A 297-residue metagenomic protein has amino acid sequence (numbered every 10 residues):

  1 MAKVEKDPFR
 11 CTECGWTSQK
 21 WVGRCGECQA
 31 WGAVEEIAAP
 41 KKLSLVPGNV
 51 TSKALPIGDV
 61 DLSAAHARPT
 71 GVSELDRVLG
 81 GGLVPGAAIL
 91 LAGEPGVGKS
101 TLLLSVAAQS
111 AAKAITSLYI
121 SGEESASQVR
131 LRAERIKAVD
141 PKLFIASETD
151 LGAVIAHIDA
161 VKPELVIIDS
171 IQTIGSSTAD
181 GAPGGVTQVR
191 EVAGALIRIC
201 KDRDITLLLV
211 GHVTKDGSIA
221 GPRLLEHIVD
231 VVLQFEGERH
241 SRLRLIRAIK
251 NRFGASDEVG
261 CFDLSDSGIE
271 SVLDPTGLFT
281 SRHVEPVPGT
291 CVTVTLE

Functional and structural regions predicted by a protein language model:
A2, K6-T12, W16-L90, Q109-Y119: Detector for small/aliphatic-rich hydrophobic stretches
D7-R10, W21, G26-A33, P40-I57 (+4 more regions): Conserved P-loop NTPase
A33, P95-V97, E123-S127, R135-A138 (+8 more regions): Conserved nucleotide-binding/hydrolysis micro-motifs of P-loop NTPases
G86, E94-V97, T101-V106, S110-R198: Conserved inter-motif catalytic segment of the P-loop NTP-binding fold
K113-I115, P141, D204-I205, H227-V231 (+3 more regions): Short glycine-/polar-rich loops that comprise or flank the Walker A/P-loop and associated switch/sensor motifs
T187-L208, H212, I228-R239: Substrate-engagement module of ASCE P-loop NTPases
S218-I228: Short regulatory helix/loop adjacent to the ATP-binding pocket of P-loop NTPases
